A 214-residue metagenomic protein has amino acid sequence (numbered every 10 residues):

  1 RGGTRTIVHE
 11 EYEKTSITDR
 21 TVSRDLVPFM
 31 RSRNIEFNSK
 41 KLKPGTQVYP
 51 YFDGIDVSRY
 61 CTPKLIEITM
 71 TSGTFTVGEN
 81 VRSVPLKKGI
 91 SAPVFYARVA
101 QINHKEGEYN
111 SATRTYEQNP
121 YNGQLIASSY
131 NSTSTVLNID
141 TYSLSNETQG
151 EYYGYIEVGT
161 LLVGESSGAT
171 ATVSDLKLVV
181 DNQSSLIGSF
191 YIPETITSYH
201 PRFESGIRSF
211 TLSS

Functional and structural regions predicted by a protein language model:
R1-S214: Extracytoplasmic/secretory-pathway segments with low complexity and glycosylation-like composition
